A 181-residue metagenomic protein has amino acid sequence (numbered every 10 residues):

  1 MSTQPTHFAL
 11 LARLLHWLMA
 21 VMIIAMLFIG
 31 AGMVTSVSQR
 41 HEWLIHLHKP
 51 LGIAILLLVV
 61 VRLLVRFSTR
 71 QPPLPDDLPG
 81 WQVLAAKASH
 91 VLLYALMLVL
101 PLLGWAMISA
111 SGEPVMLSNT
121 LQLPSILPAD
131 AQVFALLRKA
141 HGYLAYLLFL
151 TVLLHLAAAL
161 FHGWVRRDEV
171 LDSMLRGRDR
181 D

Functional and structural regions predicted by a protein language model:
M1-D181: Membrane-embedded alpha-helical bundles that constitute the cytochrome b-like, heme-associated redox core of multi-pass
